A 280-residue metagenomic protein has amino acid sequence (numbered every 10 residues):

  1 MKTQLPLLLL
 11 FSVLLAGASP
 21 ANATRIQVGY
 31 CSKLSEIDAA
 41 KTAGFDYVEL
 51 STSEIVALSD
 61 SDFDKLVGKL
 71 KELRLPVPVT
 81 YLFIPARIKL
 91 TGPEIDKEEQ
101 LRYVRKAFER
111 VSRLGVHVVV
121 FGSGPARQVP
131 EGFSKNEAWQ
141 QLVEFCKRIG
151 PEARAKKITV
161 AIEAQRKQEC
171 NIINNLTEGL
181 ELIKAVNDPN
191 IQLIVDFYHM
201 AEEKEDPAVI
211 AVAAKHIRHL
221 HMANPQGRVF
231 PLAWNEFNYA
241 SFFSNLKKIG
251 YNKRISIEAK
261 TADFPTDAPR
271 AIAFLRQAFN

Functional and structural regions predicted by a protein language model:
M1-K2: N-terminal secretory signal peptides that target proteins for export/translocation
P6-A16: Bacterial N-terminal signal peptides
G17-V116, K147, D188, K215 (+2 more regions): N-terminal pre-domain/capping segments
P20-Q27, S32-G44, G115, I173-V195 (+1 more regions): Histidine-acidic metal/acid-base catalytic patches
L34-E36, T52-E54, F83-A86, P125-R127 (+4 more regions): Active-site-proximal loop/turn and secondary-structure-junction residues that shape catalytic pockets, frequently
Y47-E49, V79, V120, A161 (+3 more regions): Conserved beta-strand positions in the central sheet of alpha/beta enzyme cores
D60-S61, L90-D96, E131-N136, N171-N174 (+3 more regions): Short, solvent-exposed loop/turn segments at secondary-structure boundaries
E94-Q192: Active-site acidic/histidine proton-transfer and metal-coordination neighborhood in alpha/beta enzyme cores
